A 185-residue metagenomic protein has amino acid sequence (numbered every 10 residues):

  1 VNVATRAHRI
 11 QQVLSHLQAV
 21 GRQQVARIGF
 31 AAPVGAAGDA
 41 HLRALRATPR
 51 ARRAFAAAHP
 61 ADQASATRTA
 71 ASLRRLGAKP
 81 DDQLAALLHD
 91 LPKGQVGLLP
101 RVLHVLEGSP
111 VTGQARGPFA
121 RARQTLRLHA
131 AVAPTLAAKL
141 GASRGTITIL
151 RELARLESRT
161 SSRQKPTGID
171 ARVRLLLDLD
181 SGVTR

Functional and structural regions predicted by a protein language model:
V1-A54, R155-Q164, R185: Non-catalytic interface/linker regions that flank or bridge core catalytic/transmembrane domains
A44, R52-R185: Divalent metal-dependent catalytic cores for phosphoryl transfer on phosphate-bearing substrates
